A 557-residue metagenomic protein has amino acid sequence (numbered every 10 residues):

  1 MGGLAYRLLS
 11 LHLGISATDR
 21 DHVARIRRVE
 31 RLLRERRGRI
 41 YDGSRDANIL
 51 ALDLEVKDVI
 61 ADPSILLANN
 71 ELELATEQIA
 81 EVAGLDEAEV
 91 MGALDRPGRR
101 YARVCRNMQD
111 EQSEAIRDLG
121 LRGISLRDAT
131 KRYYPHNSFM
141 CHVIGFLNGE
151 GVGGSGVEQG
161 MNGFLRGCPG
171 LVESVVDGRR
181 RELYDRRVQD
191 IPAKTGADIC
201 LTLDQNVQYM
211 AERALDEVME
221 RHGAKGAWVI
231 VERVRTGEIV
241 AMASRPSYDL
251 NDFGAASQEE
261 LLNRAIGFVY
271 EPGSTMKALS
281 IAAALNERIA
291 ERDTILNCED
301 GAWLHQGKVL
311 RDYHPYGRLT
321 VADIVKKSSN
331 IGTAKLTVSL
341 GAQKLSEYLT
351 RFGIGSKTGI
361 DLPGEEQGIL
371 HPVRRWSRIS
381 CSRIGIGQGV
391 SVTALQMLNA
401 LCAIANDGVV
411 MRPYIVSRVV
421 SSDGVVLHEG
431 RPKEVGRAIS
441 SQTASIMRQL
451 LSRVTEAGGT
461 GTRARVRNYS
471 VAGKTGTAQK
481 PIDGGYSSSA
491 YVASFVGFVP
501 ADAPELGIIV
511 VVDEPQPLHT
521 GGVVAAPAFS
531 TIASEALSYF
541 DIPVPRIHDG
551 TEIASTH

Functional and structural regions predicted by a protein language model:
M1-T18: Hydrophobic alpha-helical transmembrane signal-anchor segments
S10, A51-L54, I60-A61, I65 (+4 more regions): Small/polar-residue-rich segments within soluble enzyme cores
T18-L33, V207-H222, G267: Short, basic/aromatic recognition patches
I26-E30, K57-N69, T76-A80, G98-R106 (+11 more regions): Second-shell loop/turn segments in exported
I26-L54: Short extracytoplasmic
L32-R36, H222-G226, N297, P413: Short, small/polar residue-rich loop motifs at catalytic or cofactor-binding pockets
V176-D190, K194, V229-S274, L279-E514 (+2 more regions): Beta-lactam-recognizing serine transpeptidase/beta-lactamase-like catalytic domain environment
L183-A227: Conserved, well-ordered alpha-helix/loop/beta-strand core segments that scaffold catalytic motifs
